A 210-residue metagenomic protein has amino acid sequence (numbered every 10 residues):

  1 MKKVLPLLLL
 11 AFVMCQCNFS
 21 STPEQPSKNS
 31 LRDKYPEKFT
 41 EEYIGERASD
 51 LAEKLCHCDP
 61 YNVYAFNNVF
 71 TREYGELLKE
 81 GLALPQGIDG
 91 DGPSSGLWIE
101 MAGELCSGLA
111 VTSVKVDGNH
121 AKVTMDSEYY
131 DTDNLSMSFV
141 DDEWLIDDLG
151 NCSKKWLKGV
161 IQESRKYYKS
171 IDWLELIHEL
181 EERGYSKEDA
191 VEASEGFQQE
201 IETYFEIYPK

Functional and structural regions predicted by a protein language model:
M1-V4: Positively charged n-region of N-terminal signal peptides that target proteins for export
P6-L10: Sec-dependent N-terminal signal peptides
M14-Q16: C-terminal motif of bacterial Sec signal peptides marking the signal peptidase cleavage site
F19-P60: Short, low-complexity N-terminal intrinsically disordered segments enriched in polar/charged residues
S21-T22, K28, D50, G108 (+4 more regions): Compositionally biased regions
S49, H57-V114, I201: Short solvent-exposed beta->alpha transition segments
Q86, K115-H120, T124-N134, V140 (+1 more regions): Low-complexity, intrinsically disordered terminal/linker segments enriched in charged and Gly/Pro repeats
P93-M101, D131-V140: Short aromatic-glycine motifs in intrinsically disordered, low-complexity regions
